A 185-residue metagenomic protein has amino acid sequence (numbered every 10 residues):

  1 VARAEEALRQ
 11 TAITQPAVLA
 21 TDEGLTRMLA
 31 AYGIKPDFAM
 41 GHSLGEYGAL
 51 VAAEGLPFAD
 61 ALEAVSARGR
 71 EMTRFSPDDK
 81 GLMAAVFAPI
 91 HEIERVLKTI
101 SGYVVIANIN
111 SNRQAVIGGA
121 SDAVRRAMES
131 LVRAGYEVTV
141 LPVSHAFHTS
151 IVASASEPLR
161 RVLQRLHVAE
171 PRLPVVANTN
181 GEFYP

Functional and structural regions predicted by a protein language model:
V1-I13, Y103-V105, I109-N110, T179-E182: Acyltransferase loading domain of fatty acid and polyketide assembly lines
V1-T99, E137-A146, S150-V152, P171-R172: FabD-like malonyl-/acyl-CoA
G41-S43, I109, A120: Conserved alpha/beta-hydrolase "nucleophile elbow" surrounding the catalytic nucleophile
A85, V132-P185: Acyltransferase
F87-I90, S101-I106, Q114, L159-V162: Phosphate/diphosphate-binding loops
I90, G119-V124: Helix N-cap motif at beta-to-alpha junctions
L97-I100, V124-A134: Short amphipathic alpha-helices in soluble, non-transmembrane regions that often serve as interface/regulatory elements
A107-R113, L141-V143: RNA-recognition motif
